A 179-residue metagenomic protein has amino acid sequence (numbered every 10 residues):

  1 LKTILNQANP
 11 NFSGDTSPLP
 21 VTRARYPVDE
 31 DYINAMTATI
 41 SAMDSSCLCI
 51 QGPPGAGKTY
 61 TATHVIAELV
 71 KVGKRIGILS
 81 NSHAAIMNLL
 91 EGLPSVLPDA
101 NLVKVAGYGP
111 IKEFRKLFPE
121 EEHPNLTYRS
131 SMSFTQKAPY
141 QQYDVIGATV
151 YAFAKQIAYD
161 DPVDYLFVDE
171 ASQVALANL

Functional and structural regions predicted by a protein language model:
L1-S46, N101-Q141: Pre-P-loop entry segment of helicase/translocase ATPase cores
A38-P53, E68-V72: Phosphate-binding P-loop
G57: Conserved glycine(s) of the Walker
T61, V65: Hydrophobic positions on the alpha1 helix immediately C-terminal to the Walker A/P-loop
R75-L166: Conserved P-loop NTPase motor core of helicases/translocases
E170: Walker B catalytic acidic pair
V174-L179: Short, conserved "post-DEAD/DEAH" coupling segment immediately C-terminal to helicase motif II within the SF2/RecA-like
